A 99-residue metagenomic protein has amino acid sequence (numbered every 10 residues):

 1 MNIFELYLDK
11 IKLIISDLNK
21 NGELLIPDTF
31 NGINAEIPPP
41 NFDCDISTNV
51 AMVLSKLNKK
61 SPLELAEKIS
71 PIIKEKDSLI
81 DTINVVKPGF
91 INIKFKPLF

Functional and structural regions predicted by a protein language model:
M1-F99: N-terminal alpha-helical targeting/anchoring segments
